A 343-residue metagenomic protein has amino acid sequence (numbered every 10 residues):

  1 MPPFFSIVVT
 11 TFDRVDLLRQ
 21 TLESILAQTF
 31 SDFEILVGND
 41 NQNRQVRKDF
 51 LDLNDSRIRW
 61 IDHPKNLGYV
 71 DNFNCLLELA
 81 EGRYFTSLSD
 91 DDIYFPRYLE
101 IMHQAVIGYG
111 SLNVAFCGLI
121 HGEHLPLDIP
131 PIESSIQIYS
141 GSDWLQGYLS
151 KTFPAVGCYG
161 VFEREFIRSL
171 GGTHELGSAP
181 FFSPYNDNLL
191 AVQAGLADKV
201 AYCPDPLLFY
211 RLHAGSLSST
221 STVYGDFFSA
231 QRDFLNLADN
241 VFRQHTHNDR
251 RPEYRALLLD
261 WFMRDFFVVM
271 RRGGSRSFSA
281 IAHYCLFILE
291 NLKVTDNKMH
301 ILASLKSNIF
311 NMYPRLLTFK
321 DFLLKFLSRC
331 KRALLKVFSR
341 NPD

Functional and structural regions predicted by a protein language model:
M1-S24: N-proximal low-complexity "stem/linker" segments adjacent to membrane-targeting elements
E23-D32: Short, acidic, metal-binding catalytic loop of nucleotide-sugar glycosyltransferases
S31, N39-K48, K65, S89 (+1 more regions): A conserved acidic beta->alpha catalytic loop
H63-A80, D90: Glycine-rich, basic loop-to-helix element that forms the pyrophosphate-binding segment of sugar-nucleotide handling
F85: Short aromatic/hydrophobic "clamp" motif used to bind/position activated sugar donors
R97-P131: Conserved donor NDP-sugar-binding/catalytic core segment of glycosyltransferases
I136-V223: Conserved nucleotide-sugar donor-binding catalytic segment
N240, A256-D343: Membrane-interface aromatic/basic loop that binds lipid-linked glycans or pyrophosphate carriers, typified by
